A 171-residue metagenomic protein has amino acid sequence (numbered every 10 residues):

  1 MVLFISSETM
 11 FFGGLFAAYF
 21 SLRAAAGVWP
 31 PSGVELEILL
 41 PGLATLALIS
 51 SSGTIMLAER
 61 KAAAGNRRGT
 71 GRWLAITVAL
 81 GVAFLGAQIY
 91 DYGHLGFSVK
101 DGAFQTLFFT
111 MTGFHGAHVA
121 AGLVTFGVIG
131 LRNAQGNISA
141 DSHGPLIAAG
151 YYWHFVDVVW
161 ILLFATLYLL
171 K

Functional and structural regions predicted by a protein language model:
M1-K171: ...captures the hydrophobic TM-helix bundle architecture rather than a specific catalytic motif, and can also fire on
